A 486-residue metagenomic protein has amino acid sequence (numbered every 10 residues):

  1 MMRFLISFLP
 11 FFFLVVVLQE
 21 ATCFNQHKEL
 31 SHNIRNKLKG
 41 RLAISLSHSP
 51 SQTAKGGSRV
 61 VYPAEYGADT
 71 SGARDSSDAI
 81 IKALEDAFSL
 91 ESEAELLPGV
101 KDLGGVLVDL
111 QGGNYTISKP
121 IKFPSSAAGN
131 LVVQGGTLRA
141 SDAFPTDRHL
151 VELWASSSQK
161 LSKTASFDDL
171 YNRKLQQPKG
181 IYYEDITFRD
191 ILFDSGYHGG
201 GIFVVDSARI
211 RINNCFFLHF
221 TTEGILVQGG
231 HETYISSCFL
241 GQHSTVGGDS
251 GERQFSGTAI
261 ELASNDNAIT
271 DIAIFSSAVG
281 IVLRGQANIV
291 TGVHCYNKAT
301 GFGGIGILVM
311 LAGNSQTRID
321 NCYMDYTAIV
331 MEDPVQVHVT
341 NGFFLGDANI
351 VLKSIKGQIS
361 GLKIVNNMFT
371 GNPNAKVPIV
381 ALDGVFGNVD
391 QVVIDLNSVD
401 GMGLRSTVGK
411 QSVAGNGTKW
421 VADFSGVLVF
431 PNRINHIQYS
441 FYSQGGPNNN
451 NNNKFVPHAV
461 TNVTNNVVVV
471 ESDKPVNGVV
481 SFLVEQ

Functional and structural regions predicted by a protein language model:
M1-Q134, L138-D190, G247-G248, V393 (+2 more regions): Extracellular "leader-to-stem" segments immediately downstream of a signal peptide or signal-anchor in secreted/lumenal
L5-H32, V339, N349-S398: Extended, hydrophobic interaction surfaces within ordered domains
I80, E85, S118-F123, F144-K179 (+9 more regions): Extracellular beta-strand/beta-solenoid scaffold signature
N130-R139, Y182-S195, A208-H219, H231-D249 (+6 more regions): Right-handed parallel beta-helix
V282, M310, V330, V413-A414: Short, conserved, surface-exposed binding loops centered on an aromatic residue
L311-N314, Y323, D333-V335, L345 (+7 more regions): A structural signal for short secondary-structure junctions
